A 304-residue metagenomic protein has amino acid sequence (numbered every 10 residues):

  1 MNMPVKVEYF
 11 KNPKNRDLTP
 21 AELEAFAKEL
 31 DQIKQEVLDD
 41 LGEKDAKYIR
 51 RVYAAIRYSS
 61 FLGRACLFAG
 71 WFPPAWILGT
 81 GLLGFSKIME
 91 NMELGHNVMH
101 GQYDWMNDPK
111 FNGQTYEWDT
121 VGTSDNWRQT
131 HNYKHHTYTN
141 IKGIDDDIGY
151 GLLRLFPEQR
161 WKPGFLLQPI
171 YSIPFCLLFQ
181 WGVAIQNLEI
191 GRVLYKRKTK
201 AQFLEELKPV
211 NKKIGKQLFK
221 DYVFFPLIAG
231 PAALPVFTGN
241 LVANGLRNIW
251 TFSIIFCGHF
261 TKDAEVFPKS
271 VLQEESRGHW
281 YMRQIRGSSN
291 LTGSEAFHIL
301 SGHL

Functional and structural regions predicted by a protein language model:
N2-L62: Low-complexity, highly charged intrinsically disordered N-terminal segments that act as targeting/localization
P13, D17-E24, W118, G122 (+4 more regions): Generic amphipathic alpha-helical segments used as scaffolds and interaction surfaces in large, multi-domain proteins
F26, L30-V37, V52, P174 (+5 more regions): Generic structural signal of hydrophobic/aromatic residues within well-ordered alpha-helices of folded domains
A46-N91, L166-W181, E206-S253: Alpha-helical bilayer-embedded segments of polytopic membrane proteins, i.e., transmembrane/intramembrane helices
F85-L204, L272-L304: Membrane-embedded catalytic scaffold of the fatty acid hydroxylase/desaturase
G95, M99-H100, A229, T251 (+1 more regions): Membrane-water interface at transmembrane helix exits
A243-I249, I255-G278: Active/binding-pocket-proximal capping segment
